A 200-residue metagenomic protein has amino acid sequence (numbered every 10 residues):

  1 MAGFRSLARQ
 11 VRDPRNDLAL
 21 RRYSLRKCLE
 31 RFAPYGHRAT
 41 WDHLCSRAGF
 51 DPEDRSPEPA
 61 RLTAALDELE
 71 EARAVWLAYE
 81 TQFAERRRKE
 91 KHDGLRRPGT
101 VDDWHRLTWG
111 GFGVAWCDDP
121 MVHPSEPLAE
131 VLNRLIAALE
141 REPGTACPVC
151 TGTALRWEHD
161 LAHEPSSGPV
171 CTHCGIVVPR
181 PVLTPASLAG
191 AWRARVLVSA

Functional and structural regions predicted by a protein language model:
M1-F32, A129-V131: Short terminal alpha-helical segments
R12-L20, H37, P52-S56, V114-V122: Charged, low-complexity interaction regions
H37-L62: Short, charged early-sequence alpha-helical segments and their helix-coil boundaries
R141-T145, G168: Residues immediately within or flanking Cys/His clusters that coordinate Zn2+ in small zinc-binding modules
C147-C150, C171-C174: Short cysteine-rich clusters marking metal-coordination/redox-active sites
G152-R156, P179: Short functional micro-motifs and their immediate structural scaffolds
E158-P169: Short linker/helix segments within small regulatory modules
G175-W192: Short metal-binding segments enriched for Cys and/or His
